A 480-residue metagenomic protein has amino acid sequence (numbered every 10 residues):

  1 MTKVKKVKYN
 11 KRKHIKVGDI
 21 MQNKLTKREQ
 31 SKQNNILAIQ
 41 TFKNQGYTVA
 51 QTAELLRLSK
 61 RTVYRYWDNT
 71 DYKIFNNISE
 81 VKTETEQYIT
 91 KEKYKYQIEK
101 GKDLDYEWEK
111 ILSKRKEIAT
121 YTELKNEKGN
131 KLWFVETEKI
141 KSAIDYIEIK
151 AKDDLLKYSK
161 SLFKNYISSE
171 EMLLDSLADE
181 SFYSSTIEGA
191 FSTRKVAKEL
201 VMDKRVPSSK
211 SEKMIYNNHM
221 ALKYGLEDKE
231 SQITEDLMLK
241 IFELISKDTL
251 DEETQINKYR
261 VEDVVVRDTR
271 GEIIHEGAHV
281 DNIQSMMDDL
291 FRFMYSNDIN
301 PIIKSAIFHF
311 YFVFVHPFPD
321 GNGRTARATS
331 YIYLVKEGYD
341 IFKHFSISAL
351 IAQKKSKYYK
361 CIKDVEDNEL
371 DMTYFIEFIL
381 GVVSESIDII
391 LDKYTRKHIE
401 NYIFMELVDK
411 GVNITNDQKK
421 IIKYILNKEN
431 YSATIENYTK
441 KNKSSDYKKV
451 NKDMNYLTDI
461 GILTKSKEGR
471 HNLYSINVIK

Functional and structural regions predicted by a protein language model:
N10, H14-L37: Short, Lys/Arg-enriched anionic-surface-contact patches
S31-Y47, N427: Short, amphipathic alpha-helical "recognition" segments used to contact nucleic acids or chromatin
Q33, K60, I74-K480: FIC/Doc superfamily catalytic core
N44-Q45, N69, S296, I460: Charged, alpha-helical scaffolding/interaction elements associated with membrane systems
Q51-A53, Y438: Short alpha-helical "recognition helix" segments of helix-turn-helix
V63: Conserved hydrophobic/aromatic packing and binding residues within compact polymer-binding modules
W67-D68, M454: DNA major-groove recognition helix of helix-turn-helix
